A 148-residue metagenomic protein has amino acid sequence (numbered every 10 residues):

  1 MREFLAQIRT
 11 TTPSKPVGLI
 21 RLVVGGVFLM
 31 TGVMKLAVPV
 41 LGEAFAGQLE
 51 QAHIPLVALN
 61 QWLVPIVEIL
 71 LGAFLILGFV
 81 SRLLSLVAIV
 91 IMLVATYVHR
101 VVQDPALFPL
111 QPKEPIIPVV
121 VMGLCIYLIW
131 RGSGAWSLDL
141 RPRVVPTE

Functional and structural regions predicted by a protein language model:
M1-A37, A58-I66, L70, L77-E148: Extended, low-polarity transmembrane helix blocks
A37-L59: Membrane-interface interhelical connector segments
